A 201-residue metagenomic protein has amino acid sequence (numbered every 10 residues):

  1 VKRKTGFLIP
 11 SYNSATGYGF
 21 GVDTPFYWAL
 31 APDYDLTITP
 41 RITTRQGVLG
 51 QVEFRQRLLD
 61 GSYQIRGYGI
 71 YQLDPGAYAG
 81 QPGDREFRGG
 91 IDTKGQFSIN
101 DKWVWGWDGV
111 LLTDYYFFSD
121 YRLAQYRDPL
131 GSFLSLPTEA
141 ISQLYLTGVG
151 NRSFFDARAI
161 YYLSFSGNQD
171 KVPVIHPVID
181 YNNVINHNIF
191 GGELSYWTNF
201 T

Functional and structural regions predicted by a protein language model:
V1-T201: Outer-membrane beta-barrel proteins and related beta-barrel translocases across Gram-negative bacteria
